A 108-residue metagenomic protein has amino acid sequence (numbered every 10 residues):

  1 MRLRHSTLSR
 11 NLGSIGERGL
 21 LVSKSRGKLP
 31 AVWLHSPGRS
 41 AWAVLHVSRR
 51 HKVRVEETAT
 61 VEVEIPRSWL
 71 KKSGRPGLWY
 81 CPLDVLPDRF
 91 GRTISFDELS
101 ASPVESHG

Functional and structural regions predicted by a protein language model:
M1, K24-V32, G38-G108: Conserved NAD+-utilizing ADP-ribose enzyme module
M1-W33: ADP-ribose/NAD+-binding catalytic cleft of ART/PARP-like enzymes
